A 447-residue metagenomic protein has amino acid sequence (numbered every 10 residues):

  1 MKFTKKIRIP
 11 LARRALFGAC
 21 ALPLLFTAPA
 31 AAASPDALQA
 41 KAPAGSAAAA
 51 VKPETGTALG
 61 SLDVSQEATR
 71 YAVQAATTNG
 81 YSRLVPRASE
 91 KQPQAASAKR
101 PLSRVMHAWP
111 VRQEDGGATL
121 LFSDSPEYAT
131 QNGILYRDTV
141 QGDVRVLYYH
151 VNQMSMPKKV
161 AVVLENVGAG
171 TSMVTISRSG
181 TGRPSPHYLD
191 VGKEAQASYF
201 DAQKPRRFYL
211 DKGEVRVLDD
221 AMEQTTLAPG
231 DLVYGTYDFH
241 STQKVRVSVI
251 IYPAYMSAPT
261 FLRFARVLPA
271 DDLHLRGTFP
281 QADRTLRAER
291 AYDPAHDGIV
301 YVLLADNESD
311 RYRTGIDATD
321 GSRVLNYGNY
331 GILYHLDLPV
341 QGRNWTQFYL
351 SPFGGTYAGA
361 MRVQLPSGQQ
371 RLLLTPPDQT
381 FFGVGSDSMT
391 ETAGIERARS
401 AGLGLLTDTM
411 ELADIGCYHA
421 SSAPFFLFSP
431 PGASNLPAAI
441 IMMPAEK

Functional and structural regions predicted by a protein language model:
T4-F17: Bacterial N-terminal signal peptides that target proteins for export
A15-T27: Bacterial N-terminal signal peptides
A28-P43: Signal peptide processing junction and immediate N-terminal pro/mature segment of secreted/exported proteins
A42-D115: N-terminal low-complexity, Pro/Thr/Ser-rich intrinsically disordered segments that act as propeptides or flexible
G60-D63, E67, T130-S177, G182 (+5 more regions): Long compositionally biased, domain-poor regions of proteins
V85, E90-R137, D272-R313: A eukaryote-biased signal for short, well-structured alpha-helical docking elements
V174, T242-R287, N435-K447: Exposed low-complexity, polar/acidic, P/S/T/G-rich flexible segments that act as propeptides, protease-susceptible
T181-L210, E214, M256-V267: Short, flexible helix-coil linker/hinge segments at the edges of structured domains or between repeats
